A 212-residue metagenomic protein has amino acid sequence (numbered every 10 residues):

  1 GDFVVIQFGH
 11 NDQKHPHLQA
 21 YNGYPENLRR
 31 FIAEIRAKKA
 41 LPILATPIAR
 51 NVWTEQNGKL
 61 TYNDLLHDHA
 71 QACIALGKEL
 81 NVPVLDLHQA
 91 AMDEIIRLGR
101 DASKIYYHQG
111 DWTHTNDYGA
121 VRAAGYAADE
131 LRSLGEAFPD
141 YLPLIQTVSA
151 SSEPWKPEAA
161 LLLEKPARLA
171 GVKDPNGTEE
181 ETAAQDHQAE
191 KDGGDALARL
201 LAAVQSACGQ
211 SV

Functional and structural regions predicted by a protein language model:
G1-V121, G125-D140: Alpha-helical cap/lid subdomain in secreted, periplasmic, or secretory-pathway luminal O-acyl-processing enzymes
R100-V212: Conserved catalytic region of serine esterases and O-acyltransferases that act on ester linkages in lipids
